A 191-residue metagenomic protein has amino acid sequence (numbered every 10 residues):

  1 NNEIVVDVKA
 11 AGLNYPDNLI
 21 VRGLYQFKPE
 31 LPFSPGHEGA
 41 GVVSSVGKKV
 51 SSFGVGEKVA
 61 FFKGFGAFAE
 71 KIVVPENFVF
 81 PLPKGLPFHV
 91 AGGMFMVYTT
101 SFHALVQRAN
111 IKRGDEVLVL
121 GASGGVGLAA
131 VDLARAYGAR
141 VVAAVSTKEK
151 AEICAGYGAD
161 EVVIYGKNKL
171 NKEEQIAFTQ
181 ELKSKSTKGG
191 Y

Functional and structural regions predicted by a protein language model:
N1-L13, L24-G66, V73: Glycine-rich beta-strand-centered segment in the early N-terminal region that forms part of a ligand/cofactor-binding
V8, I72, S101, A134 (+1 more regions): Terminal peptide-recognition signature
P16-R22: Cytochrome P450 core scaffold surrounding the K-helix E-X-X-R motif and the conserved "meander" helix-loop region
L19, E30, K58-G121, L170: NAD(P)H dinucleotide-binding glycine-rich loop of Rossmann-like/cofactor-binding domains, especially the beta1-alpha1
K48, K84, S146: Short, conserved catalytic or interaction motifs in soluble domains
V119, R135-Y191: Adenosine-nucleotide cofactor-binding segment
S123, V131: N-terminal Rossmann NAD(P)H-binding glycine-rich loop of SDR-like oxidoreductase domains
L128: Residues forming the Rossmann-fold NAD(P)(H) cofactor-binding site
